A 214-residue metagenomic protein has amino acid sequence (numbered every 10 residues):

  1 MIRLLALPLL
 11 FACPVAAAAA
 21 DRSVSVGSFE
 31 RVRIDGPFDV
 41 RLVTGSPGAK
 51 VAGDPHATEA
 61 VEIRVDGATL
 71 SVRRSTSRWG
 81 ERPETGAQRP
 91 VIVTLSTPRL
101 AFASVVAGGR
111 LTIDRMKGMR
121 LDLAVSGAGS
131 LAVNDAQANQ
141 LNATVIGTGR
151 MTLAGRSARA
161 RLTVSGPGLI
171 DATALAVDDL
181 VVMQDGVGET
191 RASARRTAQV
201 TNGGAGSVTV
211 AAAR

Functional and structural regions predicted by a protein language model:
M1-L4: Positively charged n-region of N-terminal signal peptides that target proteins for export
A6-L9, V26: Short helix-onset patch at the extreme N-terminus, typifying the N->h transition of secretory signal peptides
P8-A18: Hydrophobic h-region of N-terminal signal peptides that target proteins for export in Gram-negative bacteria
A17-V106, R110-A124, D135-N142, A154-R159 (+2 more regions): Acidic (Asp/Glu) and glycine-rich low-complexity loops/linkers that are typically intrinsically disordered
N134-A136, R150-R214: Short, surface-exposed interaction patches in beta-rich subdomains that mediate adhesion/assembly near membranes
